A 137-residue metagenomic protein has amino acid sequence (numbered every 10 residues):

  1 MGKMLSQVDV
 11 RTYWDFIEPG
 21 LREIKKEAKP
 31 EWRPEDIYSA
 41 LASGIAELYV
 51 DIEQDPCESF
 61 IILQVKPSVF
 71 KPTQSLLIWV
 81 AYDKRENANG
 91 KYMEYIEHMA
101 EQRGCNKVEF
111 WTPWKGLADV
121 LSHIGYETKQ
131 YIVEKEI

Functional and structural regions predicted by a protein language model:
M1-W32: Short amphipathic alpha-helix that is part of the acyltransferase structural core
E27-L48: Active-site rim helix/loop that mediates acceptor-substrate recognition in acyltransferases
I37-S39, K66-V69, H98: Short, flexible, glycine/charge-rich loop motifs used to bind or transfer phosphoryl groups or to couple energy/partner
S43-E86: Conserved donor-binding loop and adjoining core beta-sheet/short helix segment in diverse acyl/aminoacyl transferases
A46, H123-E127: Short glycine-aromatic motifs
Q64, W111, I132: Conserved residues at the C-terminal ends of beta-strands
T73-I124: Acyl-donor binding region in acyl/amide transferases
E127-I137: Conserved catalytic-core motifs of GNAT/GCN5-like acyltransferases
